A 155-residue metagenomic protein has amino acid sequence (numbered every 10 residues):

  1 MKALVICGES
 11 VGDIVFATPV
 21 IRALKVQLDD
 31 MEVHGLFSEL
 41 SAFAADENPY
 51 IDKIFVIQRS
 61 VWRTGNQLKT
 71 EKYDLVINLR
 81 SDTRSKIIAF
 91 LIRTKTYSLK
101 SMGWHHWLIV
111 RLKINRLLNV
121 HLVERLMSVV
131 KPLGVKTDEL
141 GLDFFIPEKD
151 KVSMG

Functional and structural regions predicted by a protein language model:
M1-G155: Catalytic machinery of carbohydrate-active enzymes, primarily nucleotide-sugar-dependent glycosyltransferases
